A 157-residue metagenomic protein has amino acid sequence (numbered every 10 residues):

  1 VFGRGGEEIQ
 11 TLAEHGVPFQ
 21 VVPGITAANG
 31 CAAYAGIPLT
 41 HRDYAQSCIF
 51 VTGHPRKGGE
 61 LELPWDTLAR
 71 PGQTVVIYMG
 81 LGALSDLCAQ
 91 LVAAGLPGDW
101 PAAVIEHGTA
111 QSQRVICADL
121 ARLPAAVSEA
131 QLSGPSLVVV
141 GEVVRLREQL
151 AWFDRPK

Functional and structural regions predicted by a protein language model:
G3-P18, A45-S47, V51-K157: A contiguous loop/helix-start segment that scaffolds small-molecule binding in enzyme catalytic cores
F19-V21, L39: Hydrophobic beta-strand scaffold residues
V21-A27: Active-site nucleophile and cofactor-binding loops and adjacent substrate-binding regions of central metabolic enzymes
A28-T40: Structured adenosyl-cofactor binding patch, chiefly the S-adenosyl-L-methionine
